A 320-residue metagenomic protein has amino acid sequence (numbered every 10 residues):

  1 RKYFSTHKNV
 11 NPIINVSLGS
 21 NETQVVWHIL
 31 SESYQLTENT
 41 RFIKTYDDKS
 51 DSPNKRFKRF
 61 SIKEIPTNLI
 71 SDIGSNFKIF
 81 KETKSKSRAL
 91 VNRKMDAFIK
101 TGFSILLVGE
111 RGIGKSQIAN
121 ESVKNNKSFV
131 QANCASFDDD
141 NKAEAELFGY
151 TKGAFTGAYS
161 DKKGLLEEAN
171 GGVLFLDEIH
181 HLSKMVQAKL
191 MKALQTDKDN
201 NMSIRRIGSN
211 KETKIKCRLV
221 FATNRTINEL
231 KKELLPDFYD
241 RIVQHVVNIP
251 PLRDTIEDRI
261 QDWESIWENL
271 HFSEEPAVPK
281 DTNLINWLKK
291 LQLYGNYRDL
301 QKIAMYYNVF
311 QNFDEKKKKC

Functional and structural regions predicted by a protein language model:
R1-I13, T37, K316: A broadly used, surface-exposed interaction patch
T6-K8, S33-F42, N125-N126, F272-E275: Structural alpha-beta junctions
N11-D72: Interdomain "pre-motor" coupling segment immediately N-terminal to P-loop NTPase/helicase cores
N76-T156, G172-V173, E178-H180, P251-I256: Conserved post-Walker A coupling segment in P-loop NTPases
K100, I118, V123-N126, I207-R218 (+1 more regions): Nucleotide-binding/hydrolysis machinery
D139-A145, D161-N200, C217-F221, I227-D240 (+1 more regions): Conserved AAA+/SF3 P-loop NTPase catalytic/coupling segment centered on the Walker-B
A154-S160, D197-R206: Short gly/ser/thr-rich secondary-structure transition/capping motifs
